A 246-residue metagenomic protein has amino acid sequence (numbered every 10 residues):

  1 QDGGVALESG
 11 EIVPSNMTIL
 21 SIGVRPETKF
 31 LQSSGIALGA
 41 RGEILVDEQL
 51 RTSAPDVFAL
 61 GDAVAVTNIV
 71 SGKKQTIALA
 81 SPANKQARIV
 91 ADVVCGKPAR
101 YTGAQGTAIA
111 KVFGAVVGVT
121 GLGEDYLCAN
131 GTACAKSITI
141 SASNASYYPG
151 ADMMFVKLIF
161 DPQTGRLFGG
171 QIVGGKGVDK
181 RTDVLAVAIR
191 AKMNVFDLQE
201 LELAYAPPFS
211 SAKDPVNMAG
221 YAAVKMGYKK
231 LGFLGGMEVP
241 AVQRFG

Functional and structural regions predicted by a protein language model:
D2-G3, A54, P149-M154: A short, glycine/Asx- and small/polar-enriched loop/turn that sits immediately N-terminal to a beta-strand
G3, A204-P208: A short structural micro-motif
G4-A6, E11-I89, V184, A188: FAD-site-proximal beta/loop scaffold in flavoenzymes
A37, A133, N194-V195: Residue-level detector of anion-binding/catalytic polar loops
I44-E48, I138-N144, E202-A204: Short linear loop/turn motifs
A63-K176, P207-S211, P215-F245: Mid-to-C-terminal Rossmann-like scaffold of FAD/NAD(P)H-dependent oxidoreductases
K176-M193: A short, polar/charged loop-to-alpha-helix boundary motif
V195-Y205: Short, well-structured alpha-helical segments that form the helix of a local strand-helix-strand
